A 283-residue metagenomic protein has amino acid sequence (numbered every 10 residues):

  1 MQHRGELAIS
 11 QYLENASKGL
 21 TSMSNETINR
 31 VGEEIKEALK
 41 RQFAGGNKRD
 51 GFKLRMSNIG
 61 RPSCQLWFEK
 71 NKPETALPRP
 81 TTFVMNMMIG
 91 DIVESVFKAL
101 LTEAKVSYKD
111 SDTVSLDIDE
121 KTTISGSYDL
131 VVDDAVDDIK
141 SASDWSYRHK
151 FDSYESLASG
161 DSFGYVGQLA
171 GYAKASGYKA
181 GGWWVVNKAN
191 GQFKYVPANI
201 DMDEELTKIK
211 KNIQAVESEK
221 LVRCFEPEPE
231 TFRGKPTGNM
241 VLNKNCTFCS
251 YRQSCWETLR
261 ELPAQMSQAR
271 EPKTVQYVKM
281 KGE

Functional and structural regions predicted by a protein language model:
M1-V136, S141-Y154, S159: Metal-dependent nuclease catalytic cores that hydrolyze phosphodiester bonds in DNA/RNA, characterized by
N15, G46, R55, K70-N71 (+10 more regions): Generic signature of intrinsically disordered, low-complexity segments enriched in small/polar residues
E26-T27, S159-D161, G171, A175-E283: Metal-dependent nuclease catalytic regions and adjoining charged, substrate-binding loops involved in nucleic-acid end
L66-F68, I139, Y165, Y172-K174 (+1 more regions): Broad hydrophobic/π-residue packing in well-ordered secondary structure
I92, V96, S125, G164-G171 (+1 more regions): Short, well-structured alpha-helical interface segments that form or flank functional binding sites
